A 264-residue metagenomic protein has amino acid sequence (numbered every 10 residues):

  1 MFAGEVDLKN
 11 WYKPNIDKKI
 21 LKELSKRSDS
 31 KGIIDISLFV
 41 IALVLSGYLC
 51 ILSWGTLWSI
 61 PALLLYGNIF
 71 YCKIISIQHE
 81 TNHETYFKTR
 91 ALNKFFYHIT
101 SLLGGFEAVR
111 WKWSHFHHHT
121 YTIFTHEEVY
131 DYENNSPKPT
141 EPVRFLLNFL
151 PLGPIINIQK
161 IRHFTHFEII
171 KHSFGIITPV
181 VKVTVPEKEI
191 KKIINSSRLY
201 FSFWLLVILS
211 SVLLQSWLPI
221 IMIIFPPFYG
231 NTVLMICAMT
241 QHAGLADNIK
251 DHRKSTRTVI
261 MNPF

Functional and structural regions predicted by a protein language model:
M1-G67, L103-I220: Non-catalytic, topology-defining segments of multipass membrane proteins
I36-V40, L64-N68, F95, I99 (+3 more regions): Residue-level signature of the transmembrane alpha-helical core of multi-pass small-molecule transporters
G67-Q78, E107, W111, N157-I161 (+1 more regions): Transmembrane alpha-helical segments that form the membrane-embedded catalytic/substrate-channel core of multi-pass
S76-F95, I123-E133: Aspartate-rich (DDxxD/NDxxD/DxxxD) Mg2+/diphosphate-binding motifs and their adjoining helix-loop segments
H79, H83, H115-T120, H242: Histidine-centered divalent metal-coordination motifs
F87-K94, F116-H117, R144-I155, A246-R257: Juxtamembrane/interfacial segments around transmembrane helices
V185, T256-F264: Cytosolic juxtamembrane regulatory segments of multi-pass membrane proteins
